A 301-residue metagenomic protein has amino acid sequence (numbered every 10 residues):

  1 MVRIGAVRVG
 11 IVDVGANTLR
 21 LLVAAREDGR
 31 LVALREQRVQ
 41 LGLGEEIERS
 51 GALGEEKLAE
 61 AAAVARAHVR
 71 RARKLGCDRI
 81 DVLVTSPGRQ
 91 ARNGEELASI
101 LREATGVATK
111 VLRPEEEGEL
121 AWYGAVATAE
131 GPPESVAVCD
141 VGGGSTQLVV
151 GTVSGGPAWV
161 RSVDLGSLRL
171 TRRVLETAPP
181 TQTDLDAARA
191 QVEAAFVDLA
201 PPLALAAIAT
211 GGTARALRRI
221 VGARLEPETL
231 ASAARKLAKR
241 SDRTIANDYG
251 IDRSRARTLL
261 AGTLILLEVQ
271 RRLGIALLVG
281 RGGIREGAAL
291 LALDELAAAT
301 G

Functional and structural regions predicted by a protein language model:
M1-R38: Early-domain small/polar-rich strand-loop-helix modules and first-structured segments of the mature chain
A6-V9, V23-R26, L41, E46-L75 (+2 more regions): Helical "lid/coupling" subdomains associated with nucleotide-phosphate turnover
D13-T18, C139-S145, T210-T213, G283-I284: A short acidic Gly-Thr/Ser loop motif
I80: Extracellular/periplasmic ligand-binding regions of membrane signal-transduction receptors
